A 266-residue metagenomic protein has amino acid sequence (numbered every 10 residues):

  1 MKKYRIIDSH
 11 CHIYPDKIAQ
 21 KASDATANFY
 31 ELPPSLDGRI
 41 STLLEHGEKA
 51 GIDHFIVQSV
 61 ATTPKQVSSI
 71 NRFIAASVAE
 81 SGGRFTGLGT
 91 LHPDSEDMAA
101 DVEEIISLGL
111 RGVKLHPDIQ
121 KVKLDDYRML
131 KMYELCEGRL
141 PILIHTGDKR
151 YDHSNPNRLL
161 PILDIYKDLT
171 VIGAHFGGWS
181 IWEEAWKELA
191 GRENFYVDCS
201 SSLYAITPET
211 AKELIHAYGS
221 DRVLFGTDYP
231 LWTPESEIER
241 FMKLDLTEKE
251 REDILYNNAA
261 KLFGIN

Functional and structural regions predicted by a protein language model:
M1-H12, I18-H54, E103, G219-L224 (+1 more regions): Mid-to-C-terminal alpha-helical segments outside catalytic/metal-binding sites
D8, I56-S59, T90, I172-A174 (+3 more regions): Short beta-strand segments
H10, G47, I74, I105 (+8 more regions): Conserved, mostly hydrophobic/aromatic
H10-D16, H116, H145, H175: Histidine-centered divalent metal-coordination motifs
Y14-K17, T62-K65, P93-D97, Q120 (+4 more regions): Active-site environment of divalent metal-dependent phosphoester hydrolases
T42-H46, I70-S77, D101-I105, R128-M132 (+4 more regions): A general structural detector for well-ordered alpha-helical segments in enzyme core domains, enriched
D53-H54, T62-L143, D148-R150, G191-E193 (+1 more regions): Active-site gating/metal-coordination segments in enzymes
R111-G112, V122-L224: Catalytic pocket-lining loop regions of alpha/beta-barrel enzymes, especially the amidohydrolase/enolase/GH5 lineages
